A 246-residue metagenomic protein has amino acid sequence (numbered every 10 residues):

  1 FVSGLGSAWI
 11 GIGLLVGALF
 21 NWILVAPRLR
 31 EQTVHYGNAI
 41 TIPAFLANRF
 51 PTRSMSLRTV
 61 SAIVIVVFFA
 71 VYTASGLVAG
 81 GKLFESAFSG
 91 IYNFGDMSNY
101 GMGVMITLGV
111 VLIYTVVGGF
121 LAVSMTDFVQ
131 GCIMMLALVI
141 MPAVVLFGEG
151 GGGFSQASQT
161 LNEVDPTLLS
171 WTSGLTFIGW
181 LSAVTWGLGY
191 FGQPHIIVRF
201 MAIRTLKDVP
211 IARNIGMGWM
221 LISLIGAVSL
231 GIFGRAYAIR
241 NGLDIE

Functional and structural regions predicted by a protein language model:
F1-N38, F177-Y190, I196-N241, E246: Membrane-interface helix-loop-helix modules in multi-pass membrane proteins
V2-L5, K82-S86, G109-Q130, R199-T205: Membrane-water interface regions at transmembrane-helix termini and the short interhelical loops of multi-pass membrane
W9-T115, T185-G189, S223, G231 (+1 more regions): Helix-loop-helix module between adjacent transmembrane segments
G11, G101-V104, S124, M134 (+1 more regions): Hydrophobic/aromatic positions within or immediately flanking transmembrane alpha-helices of multi-pass small-molecule
P27-V34, K82-Y92, L121-S124, V144-F154 (+3 more regions): Juxtamembrane transmembrane-helix termini
I42, M55, T59, S124-F128 (+1 more regions): Membrane-interfacial loop-to-helix junctions in multi-pass inner-membrane proteins
N48, Q130-V144, G218: Small-residue-rich segments of transmembrane alpha-helices in multi-pass membrane proteins, especially helix faces
I91-S98, A143-T185: Helix-loop-helix junctions that connect adjacent transmembrane segments in multi-pass membrane transporters
